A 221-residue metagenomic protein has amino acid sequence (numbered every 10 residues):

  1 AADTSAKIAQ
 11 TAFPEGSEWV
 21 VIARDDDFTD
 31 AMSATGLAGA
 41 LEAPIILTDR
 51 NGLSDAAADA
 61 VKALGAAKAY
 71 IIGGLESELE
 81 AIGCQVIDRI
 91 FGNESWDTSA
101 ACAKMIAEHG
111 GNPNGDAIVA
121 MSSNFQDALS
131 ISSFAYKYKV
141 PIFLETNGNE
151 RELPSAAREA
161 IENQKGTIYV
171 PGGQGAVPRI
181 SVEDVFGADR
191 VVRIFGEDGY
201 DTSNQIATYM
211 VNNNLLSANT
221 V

Functional and structural regions predicted by a protein language model:
A1-V221: Extracellular glycan-binding segments that recognize GlcNAc-based cell-wall polysaccharides
